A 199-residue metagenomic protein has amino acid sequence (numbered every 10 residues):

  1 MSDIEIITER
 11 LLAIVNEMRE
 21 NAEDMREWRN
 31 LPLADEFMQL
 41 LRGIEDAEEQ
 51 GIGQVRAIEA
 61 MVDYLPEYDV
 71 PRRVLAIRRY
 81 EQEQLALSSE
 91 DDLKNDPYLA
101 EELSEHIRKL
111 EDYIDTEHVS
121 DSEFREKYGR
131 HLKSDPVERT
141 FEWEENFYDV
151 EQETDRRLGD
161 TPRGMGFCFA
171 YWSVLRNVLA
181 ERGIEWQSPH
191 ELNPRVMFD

Functional and structural regions predicted by a protein language model:
M1-I7: TPR-adjacent "capping" and linker segments in tetratricopeptide-repeat scaffold/adaptor proteins
E9-E20, P32-R42, G51-Y64: Amphipathic alpha-helical repeat scaffolds of TPR domains
E20-P32, E45-I52, Y68-R73, D92-L93 (+1 more regions): Charged, low-complexity interaction regions
R79-H131: Long, compositionally biased low-complexity segments enriched in polar/charged residues
D121-E151: Basic, amphipathic alpha-helix used for nucleic-acid engagement in HTH/winged-helix/SANT-Myb modules and analogous
K133, D155-Y171: Exposed, flexible binding/inhibitory loops of compact, secreted disulfide-stabilized domains
E142-F147, E151, D155, T161 (+2 more regions): Basic, alpha-helical terminal appendages of large translation-related enzymes
G164-D199: Amphipathic alpha-helical packing elements
